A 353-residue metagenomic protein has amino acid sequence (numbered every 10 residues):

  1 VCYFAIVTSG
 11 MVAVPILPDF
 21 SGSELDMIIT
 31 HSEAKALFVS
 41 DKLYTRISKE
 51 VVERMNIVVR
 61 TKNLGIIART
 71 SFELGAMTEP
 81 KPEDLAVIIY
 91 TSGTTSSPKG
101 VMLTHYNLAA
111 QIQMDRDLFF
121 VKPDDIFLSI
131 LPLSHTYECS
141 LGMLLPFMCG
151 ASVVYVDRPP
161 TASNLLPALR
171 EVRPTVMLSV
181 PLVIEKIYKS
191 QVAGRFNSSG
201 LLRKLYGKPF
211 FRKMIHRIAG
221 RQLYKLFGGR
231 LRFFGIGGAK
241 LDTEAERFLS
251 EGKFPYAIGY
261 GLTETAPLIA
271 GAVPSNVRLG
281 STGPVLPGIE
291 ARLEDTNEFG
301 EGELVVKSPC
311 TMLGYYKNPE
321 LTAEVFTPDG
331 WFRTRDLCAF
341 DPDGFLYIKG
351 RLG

Functional and structural regions predicted by a protein language model:
V1-I16, L25-D26, D115-R116, Y137-C149 (+2 more regions): Hydrophobic alpha-helical segments in the ANL/AMP-binding
Y3, V7-F38, G100-M102, A151-R158 (+1 more regions): Short beta-strand->loop structural element characteristic of the AMP-binding/adenylate-forming
K42-P82, Q191-Q222: ANL superfamily adenylate-forming
F72-Y90, S97, F120-I126: Conserved pre-ATP/AMP-binding loop-to-beta segment of ANL
A86-I112: Conserved AMP-binding A3 loop
A109-I126, L133-R221, R230: Conserved AMP-binding/adenylation subdomain of ANL enzymes
T175-L178, Y188-V277, E290: Gly/Ser/Thr-rich phosphate-binding loop
R292, F299-G353: Conserved ATP-binding/catalytic segment of the ANL
